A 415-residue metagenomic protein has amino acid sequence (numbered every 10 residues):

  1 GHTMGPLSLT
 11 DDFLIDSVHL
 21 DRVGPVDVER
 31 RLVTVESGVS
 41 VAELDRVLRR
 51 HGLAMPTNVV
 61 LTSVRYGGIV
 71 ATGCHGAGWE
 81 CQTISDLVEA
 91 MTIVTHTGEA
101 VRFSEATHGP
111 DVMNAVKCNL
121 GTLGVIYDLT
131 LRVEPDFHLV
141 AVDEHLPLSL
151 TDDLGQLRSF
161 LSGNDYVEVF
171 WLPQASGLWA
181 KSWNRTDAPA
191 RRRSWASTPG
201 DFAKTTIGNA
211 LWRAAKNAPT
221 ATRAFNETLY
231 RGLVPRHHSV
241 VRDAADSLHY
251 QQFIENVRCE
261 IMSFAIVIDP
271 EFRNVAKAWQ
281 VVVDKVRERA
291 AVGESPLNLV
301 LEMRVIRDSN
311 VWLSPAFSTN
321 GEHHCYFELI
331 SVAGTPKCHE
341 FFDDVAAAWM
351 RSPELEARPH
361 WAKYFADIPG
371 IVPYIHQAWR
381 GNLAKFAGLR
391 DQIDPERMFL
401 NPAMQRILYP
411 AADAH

Functional and structural regions predicted by a protein language model:
T3-P6, R65, W171-S176, H238-V241 (+4 more regions): A glycine-rich phosphate-binding loop feature that marks nucleotide/adenosyl-phosphate handling sites
G5-L20: Glycine-rich loop at the start of a catalytic domain that most often binds anionic cofactors/ligands
S17-G109, T130-S159: N-terminal glycine-rich flavin-associated loop
A71, E89-N298, V305: C-terminal substrate-binding/cap subdomain adjacent to the FAD-binding core in PCMH-type and related FAD-linked
Y250-Q252, K337, A348-H415: Activity-critical C-terminal alpha-helical subdomain
F272-Q280, R289-E294, V332-P359: Extended C-terminal subregions enriched in glycine
V281-V332: C-terminal structural cap/anchor segments
